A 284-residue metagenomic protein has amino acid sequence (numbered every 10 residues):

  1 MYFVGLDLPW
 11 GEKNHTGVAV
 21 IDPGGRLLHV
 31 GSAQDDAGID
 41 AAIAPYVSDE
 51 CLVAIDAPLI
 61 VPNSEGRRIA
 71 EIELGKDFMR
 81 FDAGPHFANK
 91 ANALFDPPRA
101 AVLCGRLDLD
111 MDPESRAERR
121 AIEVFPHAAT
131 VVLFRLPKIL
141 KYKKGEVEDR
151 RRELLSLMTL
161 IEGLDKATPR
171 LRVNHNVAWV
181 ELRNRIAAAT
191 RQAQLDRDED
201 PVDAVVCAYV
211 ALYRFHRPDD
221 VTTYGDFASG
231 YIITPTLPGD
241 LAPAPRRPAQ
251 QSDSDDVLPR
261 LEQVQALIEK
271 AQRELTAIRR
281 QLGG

Functional and structural regions predicted by a protein language model:
M1-V4, L8-L258, I278-R280: RNase H-like (RuvC/DEDD) metal-dependent nuclease/polynucleotide-processing core
D253-G284: Short, low-complexity, charged amphipathic interaction modules
